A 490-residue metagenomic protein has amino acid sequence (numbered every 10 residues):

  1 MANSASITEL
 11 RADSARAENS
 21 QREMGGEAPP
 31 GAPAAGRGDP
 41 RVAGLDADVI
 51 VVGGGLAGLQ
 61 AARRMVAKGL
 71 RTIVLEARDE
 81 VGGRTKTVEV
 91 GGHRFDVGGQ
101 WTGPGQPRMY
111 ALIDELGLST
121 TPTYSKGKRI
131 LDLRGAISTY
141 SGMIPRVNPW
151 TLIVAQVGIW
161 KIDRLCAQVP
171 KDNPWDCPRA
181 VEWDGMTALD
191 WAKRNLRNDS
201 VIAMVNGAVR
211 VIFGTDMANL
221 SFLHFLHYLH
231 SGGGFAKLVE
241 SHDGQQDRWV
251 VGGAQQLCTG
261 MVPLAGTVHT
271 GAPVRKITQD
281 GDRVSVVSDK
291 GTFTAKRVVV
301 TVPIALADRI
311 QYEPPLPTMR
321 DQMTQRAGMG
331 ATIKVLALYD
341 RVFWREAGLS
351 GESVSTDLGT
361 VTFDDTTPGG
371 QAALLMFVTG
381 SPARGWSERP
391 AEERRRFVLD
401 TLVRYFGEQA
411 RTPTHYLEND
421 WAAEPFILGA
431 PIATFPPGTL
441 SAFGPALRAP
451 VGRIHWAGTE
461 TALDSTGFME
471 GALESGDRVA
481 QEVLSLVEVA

Functional and structural regions predicted by a protein language model:
A2-G38, S141, G234, R283-S285 (+4 more regions): Conserved flavin/dinucleotide-binding core of flavoenzymes
A47-V74: N-terminal Rossmann-like FAD-binding beta1-loop-alpha1 element of flavoenzymes
V66-V90: Glycine-rich FAD pyrophosphate-binding loop
G83-M109, C166-C177, H227-K237: Glycine-rich active-site loop/strand segments that organize a redox cofactor
H93-L165: Dinucleotide-binding Rossmann-like beta1-alpha1 core, especially the glycine-rich loop that anchors the ADP
Y110-L131, D199-N206, F343-S350, R411: A short alpha-helix-loop-beta-strand transition element characteristic of N-terminal alpha/beta dinucleotide-binding
P170-P273, D280-R283, T301-A305, Q311 (+2 more regions): Active-site/ligand-binding neighborhood in enzyme catalytic cores
A272-G281, V286-E346: Central helical "cap/lid" subdomain
